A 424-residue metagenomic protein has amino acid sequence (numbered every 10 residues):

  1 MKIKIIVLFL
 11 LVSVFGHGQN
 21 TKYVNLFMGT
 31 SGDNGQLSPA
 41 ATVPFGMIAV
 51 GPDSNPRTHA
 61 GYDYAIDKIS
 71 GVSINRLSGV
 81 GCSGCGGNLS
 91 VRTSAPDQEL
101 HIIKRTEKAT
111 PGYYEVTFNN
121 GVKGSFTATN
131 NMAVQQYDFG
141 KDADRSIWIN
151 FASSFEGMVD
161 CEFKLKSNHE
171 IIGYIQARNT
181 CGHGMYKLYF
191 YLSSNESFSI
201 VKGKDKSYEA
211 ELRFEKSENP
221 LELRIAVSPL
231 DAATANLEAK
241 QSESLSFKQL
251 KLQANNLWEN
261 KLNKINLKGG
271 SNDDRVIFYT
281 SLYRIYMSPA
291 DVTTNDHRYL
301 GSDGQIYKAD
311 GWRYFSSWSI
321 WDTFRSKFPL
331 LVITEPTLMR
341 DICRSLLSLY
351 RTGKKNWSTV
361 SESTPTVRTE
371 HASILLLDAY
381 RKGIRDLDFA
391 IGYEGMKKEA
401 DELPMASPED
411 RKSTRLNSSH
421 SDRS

Functional and structural regions predicted by a protein language model:
K4-V14: Sec-dependent N-terminal signal peptides
Q19-F328, V332-I374, Y380-S418: Accessory carbohydrate-recognition regions in carbohydrate-active enzymes
